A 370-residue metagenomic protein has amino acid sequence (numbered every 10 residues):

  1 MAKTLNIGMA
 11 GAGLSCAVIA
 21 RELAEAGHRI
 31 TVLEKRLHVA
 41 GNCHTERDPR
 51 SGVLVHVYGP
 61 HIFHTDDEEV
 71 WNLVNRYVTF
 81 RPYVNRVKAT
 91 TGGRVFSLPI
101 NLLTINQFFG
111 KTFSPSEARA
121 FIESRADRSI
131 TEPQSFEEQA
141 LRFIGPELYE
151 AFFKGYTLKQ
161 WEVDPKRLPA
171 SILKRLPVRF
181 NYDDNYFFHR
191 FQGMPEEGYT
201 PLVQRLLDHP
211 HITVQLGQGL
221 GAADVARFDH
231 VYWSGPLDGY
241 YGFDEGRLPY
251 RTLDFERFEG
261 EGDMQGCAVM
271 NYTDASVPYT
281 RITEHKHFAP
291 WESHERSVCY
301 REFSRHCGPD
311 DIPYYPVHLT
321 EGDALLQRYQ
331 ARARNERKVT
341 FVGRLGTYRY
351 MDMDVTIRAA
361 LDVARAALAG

Functional and structural regions predicted by a protein language model:
L5-V32: N-terminal Rossmann-like FAD-binding beta1-loop-alpha1 element of flavoenzymes
L14-S15, L37-V39, L103, L158-K159 (+5 more regions): Short, solvent-exposed loop/turn segments at secondary-structure junctions
A24-P49: Glycine-rich FAD pyrophosphate-binding loop
R50-D127: Dinucleotide-binding Rossmann-like beta1-alpha1 core, especially the glycine-rich loop that anchors the ADP
V84, V214-Q218, G343: Short loop/edge segments at beta-strand edges and connector loops that shape dinucleotide/nucleotide cofactor-binding
G92-R94, L102-H230, S234, Y241: Active-site/ligand-binding neighborhood in enzyme catalytic cores
Q218-R332: Mid-domain catalytic core of redox enzymes that form a hydrophobic substrate pocket/lid adjacent to a catalytic redox
I312-G370: C-terminal catalytic lobe of FAD-dependent flavoproteins
